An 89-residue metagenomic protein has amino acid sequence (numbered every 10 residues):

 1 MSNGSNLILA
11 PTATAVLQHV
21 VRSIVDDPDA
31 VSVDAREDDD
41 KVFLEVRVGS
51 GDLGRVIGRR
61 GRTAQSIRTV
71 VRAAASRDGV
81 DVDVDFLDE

Functional and structural regions predicted by a protein language model:
M1-L53, S66-E89: RNA-contacting regions in translation and RNA-metabolism proteins, encompassing KH/S1 modules where present
G58-G61: Glycine-centered tight-turn and secondary-structure capping sites
